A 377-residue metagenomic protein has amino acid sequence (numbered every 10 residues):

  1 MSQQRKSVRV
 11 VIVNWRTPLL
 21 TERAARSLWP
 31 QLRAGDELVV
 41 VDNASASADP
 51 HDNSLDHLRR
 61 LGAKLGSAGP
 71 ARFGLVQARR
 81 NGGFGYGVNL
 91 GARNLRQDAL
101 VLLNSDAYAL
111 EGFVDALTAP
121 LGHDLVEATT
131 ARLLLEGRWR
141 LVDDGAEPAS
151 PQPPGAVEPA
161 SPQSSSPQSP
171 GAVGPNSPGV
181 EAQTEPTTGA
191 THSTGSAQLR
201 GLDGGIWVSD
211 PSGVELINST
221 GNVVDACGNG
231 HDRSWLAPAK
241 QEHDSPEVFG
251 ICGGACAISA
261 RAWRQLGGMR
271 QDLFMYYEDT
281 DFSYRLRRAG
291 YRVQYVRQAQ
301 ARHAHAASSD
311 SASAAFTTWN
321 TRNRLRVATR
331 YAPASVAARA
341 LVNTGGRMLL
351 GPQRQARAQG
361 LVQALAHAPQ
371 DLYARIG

Functional and structural regions predicted by a protein language model:
R26-G35: Short, acidic, metal-binding catalytic loop of nucleotide-sugar glycosyltransferases
S27, D42-L55, R80, L110: A conserved acidic beta->alpha catalytic loop
Q77-L95, S105: Glycine-rich, basic loop-to-helix element that forms the pyrophosphate-binding segment of sugar-nucleotide handling
L100: Short aromatic/hydrophobic "clamp" motif used to bind/position activated sugar donors
E111-P148, P178-N218, N222-N229: Conserved donor NDP-sugar-binding/catalytic core segment of glycosyltransferases
I217-N222, A226-N229, A237-A257, R261 (+1 more regions): A recurrent flexible, glycine/aromatic-enriched loop bordering the glycosyltransferase active site that acts as
F249-Q300: A short, conserved alpha-helix in the catalytic core of glycosyltransferases
A289-I376: Active-site-adjacent helix/loop segment of glycosyltransferases that harbors family-specific signature motifs
